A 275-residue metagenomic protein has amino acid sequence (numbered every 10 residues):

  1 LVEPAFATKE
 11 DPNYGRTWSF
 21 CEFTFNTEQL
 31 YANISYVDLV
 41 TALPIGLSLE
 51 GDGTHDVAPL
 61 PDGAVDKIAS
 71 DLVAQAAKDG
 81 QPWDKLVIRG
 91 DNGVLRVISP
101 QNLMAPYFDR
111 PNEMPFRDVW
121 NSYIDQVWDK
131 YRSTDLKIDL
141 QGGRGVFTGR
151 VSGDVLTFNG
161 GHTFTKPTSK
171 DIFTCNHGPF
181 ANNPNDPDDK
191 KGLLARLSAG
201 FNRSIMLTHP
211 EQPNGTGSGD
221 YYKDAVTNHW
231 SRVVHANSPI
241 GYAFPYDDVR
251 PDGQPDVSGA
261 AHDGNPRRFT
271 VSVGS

Functional and structural regions predicted by a protein language model:
L1-S275: Extracellular low-complexity, O-glycosylation-prone Ser/Thr/Pro/Gly-rich "stalks" and linkers flanking catalytic
